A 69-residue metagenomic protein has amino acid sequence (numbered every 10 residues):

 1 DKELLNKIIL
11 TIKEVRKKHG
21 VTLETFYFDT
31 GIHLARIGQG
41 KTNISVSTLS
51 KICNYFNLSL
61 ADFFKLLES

Functional and structural regions predicted by a protein language model:
D1-H19: A short, Lys/Arg-rich alpha-helix, primarily the initiator
I12, L23, V46-L49: Helix-turn-helix DNA-binding elements, focusing on the entry/boundary residues of the two helices that contact DNA
R16, Y27, C53: The alpha-helix within a helix-turn-helix
H19-R36: Short alpha-helical DNA-recognition segment
A35-G38, F64: Key DNA-contacting residues within the recognition helix of helix-turn-helix
K41-N54, L60: Short, basic-rich loop-to-helix N-cap that marks the start of a DNA-contacting helix
N57-S69: Short C-terminal boundary/hinge segments that cap the last helix of small helical domains
